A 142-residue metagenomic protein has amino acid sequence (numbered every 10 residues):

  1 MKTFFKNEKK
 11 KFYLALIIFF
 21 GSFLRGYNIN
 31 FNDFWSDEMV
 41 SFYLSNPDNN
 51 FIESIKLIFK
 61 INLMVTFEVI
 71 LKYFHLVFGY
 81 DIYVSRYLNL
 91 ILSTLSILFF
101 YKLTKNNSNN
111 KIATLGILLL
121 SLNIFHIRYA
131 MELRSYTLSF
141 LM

Functional and structural regions predicted by a protein language model:
M1-K2: N-terminal hydrophobic targeting signals that begin at the initiator methionine
F5-M142: Terminal, non-globular segments
